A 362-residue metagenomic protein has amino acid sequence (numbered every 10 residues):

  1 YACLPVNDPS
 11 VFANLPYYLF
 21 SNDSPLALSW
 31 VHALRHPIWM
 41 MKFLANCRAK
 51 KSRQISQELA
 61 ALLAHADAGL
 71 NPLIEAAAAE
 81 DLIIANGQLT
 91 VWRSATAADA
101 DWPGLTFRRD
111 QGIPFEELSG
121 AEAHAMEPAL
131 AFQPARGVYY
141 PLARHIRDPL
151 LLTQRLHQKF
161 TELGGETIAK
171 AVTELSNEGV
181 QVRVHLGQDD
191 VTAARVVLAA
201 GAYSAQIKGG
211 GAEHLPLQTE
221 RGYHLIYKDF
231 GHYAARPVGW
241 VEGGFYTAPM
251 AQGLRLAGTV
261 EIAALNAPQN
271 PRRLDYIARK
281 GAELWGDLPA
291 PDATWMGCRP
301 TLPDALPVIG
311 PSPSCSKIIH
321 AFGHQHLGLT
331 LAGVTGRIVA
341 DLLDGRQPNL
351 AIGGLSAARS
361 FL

Functional and structural regions predicted by a protein language model:
C3, N7-N46, E174-Q181, D189-K317: Active-site substrate-recognition segment that forms the wall of the catalytic cavity or substrate channel
I38-Q158: Rossmann-like flavin
P72-I84, E162-E166, A193, E213 (+2 more regions): Surface-exposed helix-capping loop/turn segments at secondary-structure junctions
G112, G187-D190, L327: Short acidic/polar mixed-charge low-complexity motifs
F115, P149, V241-E242, A282-L362: C-terminal catalytic lobe of FAD-dependent flavoproteins
L118-E127, E166-R183: A conserved short coil-to-beta-strand element within the FAD-binding core of flavoproteins
L142, V260-I262, Q325: Short, histidine-centered active-site or binding-site loop motifs used for metal coordination, general acid-base
A143-H157, A202, R273-K280, T335: Mid-domain beta-loop-alpha active-site segment that forms a flexible, acidic cofactor/metal-binding surface
